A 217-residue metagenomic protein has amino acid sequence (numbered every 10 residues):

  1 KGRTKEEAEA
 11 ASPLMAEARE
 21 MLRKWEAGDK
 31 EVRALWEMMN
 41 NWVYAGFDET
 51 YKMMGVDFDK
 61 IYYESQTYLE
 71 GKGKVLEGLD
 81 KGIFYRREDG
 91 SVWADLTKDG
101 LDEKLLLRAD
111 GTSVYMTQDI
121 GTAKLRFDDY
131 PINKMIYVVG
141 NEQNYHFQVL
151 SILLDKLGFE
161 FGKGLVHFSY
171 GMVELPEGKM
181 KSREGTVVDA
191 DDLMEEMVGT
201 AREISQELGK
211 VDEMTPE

Functional and structural regions predicted by a protein language model:
K1-E217: NTP-dependent nucleotidyl-transfer catalytic core
